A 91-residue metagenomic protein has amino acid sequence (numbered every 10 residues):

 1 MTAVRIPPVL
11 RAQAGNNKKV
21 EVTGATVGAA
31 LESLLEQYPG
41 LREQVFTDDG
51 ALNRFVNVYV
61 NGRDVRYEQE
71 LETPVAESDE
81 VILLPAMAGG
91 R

Functional and structural regions predicted by a protein language model:
M1-R91: Ubiquitin-like/PB1-type beta-grasp interaction modules and other compact soluble beta-rich domains
